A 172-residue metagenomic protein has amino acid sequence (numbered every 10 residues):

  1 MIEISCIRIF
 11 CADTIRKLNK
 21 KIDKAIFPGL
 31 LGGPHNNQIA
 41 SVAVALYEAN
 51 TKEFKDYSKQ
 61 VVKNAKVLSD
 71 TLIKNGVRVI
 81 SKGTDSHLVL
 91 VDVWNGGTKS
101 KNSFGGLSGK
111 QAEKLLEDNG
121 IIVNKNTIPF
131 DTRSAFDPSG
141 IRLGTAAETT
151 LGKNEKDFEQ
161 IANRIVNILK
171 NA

Functional and structural regions predicted by a protein language model:
M1-K99, G105-S108: Active-site C-terminal subdomain of aminotransferase-like
P28, E48-T51, N95, D118 (+4 more regions): Short, well-ordered loop/turn and helix-capping segments at boundaries between secondary-structure elements and domains
K63, K99-K101, A135-A172: PLP-dependent enzyme catalytic core of the Aspartate aminotransferase-like
V67, T71-N75, Q111-N119, I168: Generic non-transmembrane alpha-helical segments
S81-T84, L115-E117, S134-P138, K153: A structural signal for short secondary-structure junctions
S100-G120, G152-N154: Helical (often loop-to-helix) elements that flank the catalytic cores of nucleotide-handling enzymes
D118-R142: Conserved PLP cofactor-binding pocket of PLP-dependent enzymes
